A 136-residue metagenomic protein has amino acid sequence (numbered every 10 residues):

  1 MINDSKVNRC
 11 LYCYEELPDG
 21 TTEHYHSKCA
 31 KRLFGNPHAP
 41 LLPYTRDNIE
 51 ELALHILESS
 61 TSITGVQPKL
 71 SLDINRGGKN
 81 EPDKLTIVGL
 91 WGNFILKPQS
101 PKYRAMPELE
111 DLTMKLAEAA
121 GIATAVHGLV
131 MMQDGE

Functional and structural regions predicted by a protein language model:
M1-D47: Regulatory N- and C-terminal appendages and interdomain linkers associated with kinase/kinase-like NTP transferase
I49-E136: Conserved ATP-binding subdomain of kinase catalytic cores across diverse folds
